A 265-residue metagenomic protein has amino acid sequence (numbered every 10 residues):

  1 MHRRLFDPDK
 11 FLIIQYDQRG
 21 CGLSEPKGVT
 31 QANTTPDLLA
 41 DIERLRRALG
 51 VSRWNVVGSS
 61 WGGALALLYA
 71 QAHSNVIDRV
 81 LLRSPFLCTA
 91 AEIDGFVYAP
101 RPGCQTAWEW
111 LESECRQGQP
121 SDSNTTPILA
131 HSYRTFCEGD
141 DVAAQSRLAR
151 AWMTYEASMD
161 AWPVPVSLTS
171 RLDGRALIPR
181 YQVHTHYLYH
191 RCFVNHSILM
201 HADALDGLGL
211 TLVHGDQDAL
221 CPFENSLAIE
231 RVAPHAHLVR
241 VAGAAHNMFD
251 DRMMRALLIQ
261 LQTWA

Functional and structural regions predicted by a protein language model:
P8-E25: Conserved alpha/beta-hydrolase
P36-W54: Conserved acidic catalytic loop of the alpha/beta-hydrolase fold
S52-D94: Conserved hydrolase catalytic core segment
I77-S132: A catalytic-pocket lid/entrance helix-loop region that shapes and gates access to the active site across common
D206, L212-H214: Short beta-strand/loop motif that positions the catalytic acidic residue of the alpha/beta-hydrolase fold
A219-N225: Conserved alpha/beta-hydrolase "acid-adjacent" motif
L220, A244-A256: Catalytic histidine-centered segment of alpha/beta-hydrolase-like enzymes
E230-N247: Catalytic histidine neighborhood in serine/cysteine hydrolases with alpha/beta-hydrolase-type architecture
